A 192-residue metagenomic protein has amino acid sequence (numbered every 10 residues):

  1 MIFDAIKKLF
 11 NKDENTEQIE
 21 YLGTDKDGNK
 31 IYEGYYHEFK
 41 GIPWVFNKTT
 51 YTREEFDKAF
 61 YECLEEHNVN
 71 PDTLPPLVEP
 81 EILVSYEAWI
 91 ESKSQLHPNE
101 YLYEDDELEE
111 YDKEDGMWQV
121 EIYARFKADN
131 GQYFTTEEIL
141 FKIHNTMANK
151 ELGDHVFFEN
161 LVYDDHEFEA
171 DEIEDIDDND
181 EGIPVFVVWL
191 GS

Functional and structural regions predicted by a protein language model:
M1-K12: Polybasic, Ser/Thr-rich amphipathic helices
D13-N15, T24: Intrinsically disordered, low-complexity N-terminal tails
E17, D27-L64, N70-L74, V78-P80 (+3 more regions): Ubiquitin system architectures
K93, D112-E114, W118: The transition from N-terminal targeting/processing segments to the mature protein
G116-E138: Short, contiguous acidic and Ser/Thr-rich linear segments
